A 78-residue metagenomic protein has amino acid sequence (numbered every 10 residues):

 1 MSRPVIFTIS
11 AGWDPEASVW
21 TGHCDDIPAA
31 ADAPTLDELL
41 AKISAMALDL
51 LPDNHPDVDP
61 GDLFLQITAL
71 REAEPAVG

Functional and structural regions predicted by a protein language model:
M1-G12, D37-G78: Short, charged, surface-exposed hinge/linker loops at domain edges that act as mobile lids or interdomain connectors
V5-D25: Short aromatic-glycine-(Arg/Gly/Cys) micro-motifs in beta-strand/loop hairpins
V19-T21, D32, A41, P75: Short acidic, gly/pro-rich beta-turn/loop elements at beta-sheet edges and active-site/ligand-binding grooves
D25-E38: A short, exposed loop/beta-hairpin motif centered on an aromatic-Gly-Thr core
